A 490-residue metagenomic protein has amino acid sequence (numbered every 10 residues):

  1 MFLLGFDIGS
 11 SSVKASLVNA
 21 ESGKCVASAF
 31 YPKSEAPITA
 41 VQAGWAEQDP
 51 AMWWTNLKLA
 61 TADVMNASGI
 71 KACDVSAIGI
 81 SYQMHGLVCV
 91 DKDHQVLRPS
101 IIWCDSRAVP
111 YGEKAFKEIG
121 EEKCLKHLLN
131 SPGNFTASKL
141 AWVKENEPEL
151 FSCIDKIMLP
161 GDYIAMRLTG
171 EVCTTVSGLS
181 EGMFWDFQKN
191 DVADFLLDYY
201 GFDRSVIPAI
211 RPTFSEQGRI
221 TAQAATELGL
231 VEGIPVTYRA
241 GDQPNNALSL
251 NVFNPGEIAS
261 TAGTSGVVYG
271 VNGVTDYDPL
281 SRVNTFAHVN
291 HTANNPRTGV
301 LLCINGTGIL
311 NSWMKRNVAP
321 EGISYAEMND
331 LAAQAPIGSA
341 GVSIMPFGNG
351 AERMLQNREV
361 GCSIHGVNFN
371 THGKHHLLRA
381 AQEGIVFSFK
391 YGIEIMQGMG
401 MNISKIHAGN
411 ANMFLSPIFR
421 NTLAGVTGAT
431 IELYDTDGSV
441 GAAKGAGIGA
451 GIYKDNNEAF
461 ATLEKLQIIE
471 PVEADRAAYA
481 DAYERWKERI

Functional and structural regions predicted by a protein language model:
M1-R98, P110, K114, C153 (+6 more regions): N-terminal glycine/serine-rich phosphate-binding loop of ATP-dependent small-molecule kinases, especially carbohydrate
L3-G5, L17, V109, F116-N130 (+6 more regions): Active-site core segments that coordinate phosphate-bearing ligands/cofactors across diverse enzyme families
G23, D49, I78, D105 (+3 more regions): Residue-level signal for inorganic ion chemistry
G23, K33-A36, G86, Q95 (+6 more regions): Surface-exposed, flexible loop/turn segments at secondary-structure boundaries
G44, N66-W103, L129-N134, G161 (+3 more regions): Short beta-strand-loop/turn "lid" adjacent to the catalytic site in phosphate-handling enzymes
W45, W53-W54, W103, W142 (+2 more regions): Signature tryptophan residues that serve as conserved aromatic anchors
V206, P212, Q243: Extracytoplasmic ligand-binding clamshell segments of periplasmic binding protein
